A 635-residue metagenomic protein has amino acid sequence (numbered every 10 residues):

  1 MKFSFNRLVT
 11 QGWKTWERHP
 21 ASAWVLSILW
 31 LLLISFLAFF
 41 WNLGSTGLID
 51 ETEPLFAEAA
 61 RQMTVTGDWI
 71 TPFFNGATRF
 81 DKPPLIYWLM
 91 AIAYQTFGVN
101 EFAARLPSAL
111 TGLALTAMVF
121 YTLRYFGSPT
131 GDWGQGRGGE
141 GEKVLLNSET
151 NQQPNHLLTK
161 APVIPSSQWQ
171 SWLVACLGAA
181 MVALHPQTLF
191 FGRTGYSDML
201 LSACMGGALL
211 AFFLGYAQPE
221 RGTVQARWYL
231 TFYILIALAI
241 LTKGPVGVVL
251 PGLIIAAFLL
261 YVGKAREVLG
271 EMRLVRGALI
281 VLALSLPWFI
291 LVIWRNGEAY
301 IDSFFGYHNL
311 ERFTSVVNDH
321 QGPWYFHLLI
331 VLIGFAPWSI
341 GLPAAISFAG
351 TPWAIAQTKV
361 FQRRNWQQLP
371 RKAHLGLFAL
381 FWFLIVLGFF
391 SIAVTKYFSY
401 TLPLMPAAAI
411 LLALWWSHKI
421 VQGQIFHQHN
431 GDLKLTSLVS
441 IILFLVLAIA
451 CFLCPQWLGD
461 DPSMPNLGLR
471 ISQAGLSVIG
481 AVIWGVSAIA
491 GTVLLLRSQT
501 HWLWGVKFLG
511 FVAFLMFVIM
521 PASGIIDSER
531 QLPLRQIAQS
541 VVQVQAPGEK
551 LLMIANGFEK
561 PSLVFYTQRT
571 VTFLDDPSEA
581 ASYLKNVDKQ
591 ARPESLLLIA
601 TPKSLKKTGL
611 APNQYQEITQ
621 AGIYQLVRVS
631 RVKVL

Functional and structural regions predicted by a protein language model:
M1-H429, C454, V564, Q620-I623: Membrane-integral, polyisoprenol-dependent glycosyltransferases of the GT-C/oligosaccharyltransferase superfamily
K2-T15, H19-P20, W24, L230 (+2 more regions): Membrane-embedded architecture of ER/inner-membrane glycosylation machinery
